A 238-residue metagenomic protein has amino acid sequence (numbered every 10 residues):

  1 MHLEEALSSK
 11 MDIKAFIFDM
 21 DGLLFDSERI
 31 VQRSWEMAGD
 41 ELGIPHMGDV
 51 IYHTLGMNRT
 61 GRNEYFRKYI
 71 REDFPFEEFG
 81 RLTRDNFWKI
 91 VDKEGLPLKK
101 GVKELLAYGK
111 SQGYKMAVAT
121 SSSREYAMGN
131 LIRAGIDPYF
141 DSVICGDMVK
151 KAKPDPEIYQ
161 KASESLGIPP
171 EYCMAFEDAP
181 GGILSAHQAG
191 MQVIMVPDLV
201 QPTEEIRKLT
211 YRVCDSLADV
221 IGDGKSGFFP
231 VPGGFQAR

Functional and structural regions predicted by a protein language model:
H2-K14, A107-K110, S123-R238: Asp-based, Mg2+/Mn2+-dependent phosphohydrolase catalytic module
H2-Y52: Active-site neighborhood of HAD-like aspartate-dependent phosphohydrolases
I30, T54, N58, P97-G101 (+3 more regions): Short beta->alpha linker loops
V31-S34, L55-R59, F79-F87, S123: Hydrophobic/aromatic residues within well-ordered alpha-helical segments
A38-G39, N58-D73, N130, A162-S163: Helix-loop "lid/cap" segments that line or gate small-molecule binding pockets
E41-I44, Y69-F74, S111-Q112, G135-Y139 (+1 more regions): Short helix-capping segments at alpha-helix termini
P45, F66-E104, Q112-Y114: Metal-dependent phosphoesterase signature
